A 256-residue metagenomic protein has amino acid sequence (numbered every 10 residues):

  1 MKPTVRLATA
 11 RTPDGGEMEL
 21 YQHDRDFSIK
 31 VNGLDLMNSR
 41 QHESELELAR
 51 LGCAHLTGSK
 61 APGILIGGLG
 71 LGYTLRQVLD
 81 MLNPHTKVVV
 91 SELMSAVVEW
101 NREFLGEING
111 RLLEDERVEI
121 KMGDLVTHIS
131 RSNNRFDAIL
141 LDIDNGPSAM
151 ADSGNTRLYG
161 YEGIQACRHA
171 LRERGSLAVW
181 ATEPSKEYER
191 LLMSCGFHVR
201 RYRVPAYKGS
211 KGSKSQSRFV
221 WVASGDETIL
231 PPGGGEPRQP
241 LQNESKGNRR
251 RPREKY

Functional and structural regions predicted by a protein language model:
M1-D24, S28-V31, M37, R50 (+3 more regions): SAM/dcSAM-binding transferase cores
L34-D35, R157: Flexible, active-site-adjacent loop/turn segments at secondary-structure boundaries
N38-E43, R190: A short, polar/proline- and glycine-enriched secondary-structure boundary/capping micro-motif
S39, Y73, E187: Residues that form or flank phosphate/diphosphate-binding pockets in enzymes that use nucleotide phosphates
H42-E173, V179-W180, C195, R200-A206 (+2 more regions): The AdoMet/dcAdoMet-binding core of the Class I SAM-like
P147, L171, S185-K186, I229: Glycine-rich nucleotide phosphate-binding loop and flanking beta-alpha elements of Rossmann-like dinucleotide-binding
E183-C195: Short alpha-helix
